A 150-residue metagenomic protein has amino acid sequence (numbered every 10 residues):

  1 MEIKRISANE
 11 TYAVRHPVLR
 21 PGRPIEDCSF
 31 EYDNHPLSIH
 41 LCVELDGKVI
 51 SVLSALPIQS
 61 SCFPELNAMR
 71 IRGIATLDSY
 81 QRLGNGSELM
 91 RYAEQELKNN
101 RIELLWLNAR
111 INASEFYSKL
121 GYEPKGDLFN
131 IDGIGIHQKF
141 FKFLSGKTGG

Functional and structural regions predicted by a protein language model:
M1-A8, S145-G150: Conserved N-terminal entry element of GNAT/NAT acetyltransferase domains
A8-A13, P17-L66, R72: Acetyl-CoA-dependent GNAT
R15, Y117, Y122: Conserved active-site tyrosine of GNAT-family acetyltransferases
I58-I71, Q81, N100, I134-H137: A conserved beta-turn-beta hairpin within the catalytic core of GNAT-like acetyltransferases that forms part
R72, L77, R110: Residue-level recognition of the GNAT/N-acetyltransferase active site
Y80, G84-Y92: Conserved acetyl-CoA pyrophosphate-binding loop and the N-cap/start of the following alpha-helix in GNAT-like
M90, L97-R110: Conserved GNAT acetyl-CoA-binding A-motif
W106-N108, E123-K139: Conserved catalytic-core motifs of GNAT/GCN5-like acyltransferases
